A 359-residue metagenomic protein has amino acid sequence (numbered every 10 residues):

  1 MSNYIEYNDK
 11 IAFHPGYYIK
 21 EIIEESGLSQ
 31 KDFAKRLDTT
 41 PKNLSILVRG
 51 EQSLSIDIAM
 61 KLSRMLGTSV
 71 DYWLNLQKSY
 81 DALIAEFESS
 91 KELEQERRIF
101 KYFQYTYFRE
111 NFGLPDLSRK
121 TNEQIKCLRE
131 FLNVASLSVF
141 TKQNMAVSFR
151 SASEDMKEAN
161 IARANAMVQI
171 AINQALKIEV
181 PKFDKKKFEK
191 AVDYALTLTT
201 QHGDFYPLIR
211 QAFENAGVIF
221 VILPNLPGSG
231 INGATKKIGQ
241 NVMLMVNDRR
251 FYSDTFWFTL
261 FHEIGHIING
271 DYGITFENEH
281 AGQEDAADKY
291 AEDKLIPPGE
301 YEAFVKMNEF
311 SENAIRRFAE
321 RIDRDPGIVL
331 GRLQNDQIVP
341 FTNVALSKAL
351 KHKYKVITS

Functional and structural regions predicted by a protein language model:
S2-S359: Active-site hotspot residues in diverse enzymes, especially metal/ion-binding acidic/histidine motifs
